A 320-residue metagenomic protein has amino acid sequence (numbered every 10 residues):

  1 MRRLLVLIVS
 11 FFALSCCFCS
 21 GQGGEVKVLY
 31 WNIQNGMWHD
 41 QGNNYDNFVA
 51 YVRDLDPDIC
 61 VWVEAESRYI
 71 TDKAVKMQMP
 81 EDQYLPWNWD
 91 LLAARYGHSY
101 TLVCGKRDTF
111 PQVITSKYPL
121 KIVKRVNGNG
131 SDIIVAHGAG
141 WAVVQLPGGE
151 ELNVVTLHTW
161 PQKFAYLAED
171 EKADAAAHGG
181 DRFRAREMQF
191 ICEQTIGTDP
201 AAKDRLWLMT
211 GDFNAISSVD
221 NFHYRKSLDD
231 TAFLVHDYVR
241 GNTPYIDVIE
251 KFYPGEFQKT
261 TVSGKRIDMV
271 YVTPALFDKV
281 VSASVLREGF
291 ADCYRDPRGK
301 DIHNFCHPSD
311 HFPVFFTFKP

Functional and structural regions predicted by a protein language model:
R3, F18-R95, R107-T109, D310 (+1 more regions): N-terminal, active-site-proximal structural segment of metallo-dependent hydrolase catalytic domains
V6-C16: Bacterial N-terminal signal peptides
E25-W38, K124-V126, E151-P161, A177: Active-site-proximal beta-strand elements of phosphoester/diester hydrolases
N32-Q34, E66, H158-W160, F213-I216 (+2 more regions): Catalytic metal-binding/acid-base residues of hydrolase active sites
V63-Q162: Structured beta-strand-rich core segments of catalytic domains in phosphoester-bond hydrolases
E151-N153, G179-N214: His/acidic metal-ligating clusters that form di-metal
F164-R182: A solvent-exposed, charged loop/short amphipathic helix patch at secondary-structure junctions
G197-L208, N214-P320: Metal-dependent phosphoester-hydrolase catalytic domains
